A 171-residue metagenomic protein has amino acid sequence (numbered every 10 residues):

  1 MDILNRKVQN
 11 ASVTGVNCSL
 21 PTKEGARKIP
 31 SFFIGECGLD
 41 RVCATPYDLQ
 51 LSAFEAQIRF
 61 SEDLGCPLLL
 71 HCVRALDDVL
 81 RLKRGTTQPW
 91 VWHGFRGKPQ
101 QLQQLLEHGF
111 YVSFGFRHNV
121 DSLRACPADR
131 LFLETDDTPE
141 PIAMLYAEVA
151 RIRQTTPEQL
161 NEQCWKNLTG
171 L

Functional and structural regions predicted by a protein language model:
M1-L171: Mid-domain alpha/beta scaffold segments of enzyme catalytic cores
